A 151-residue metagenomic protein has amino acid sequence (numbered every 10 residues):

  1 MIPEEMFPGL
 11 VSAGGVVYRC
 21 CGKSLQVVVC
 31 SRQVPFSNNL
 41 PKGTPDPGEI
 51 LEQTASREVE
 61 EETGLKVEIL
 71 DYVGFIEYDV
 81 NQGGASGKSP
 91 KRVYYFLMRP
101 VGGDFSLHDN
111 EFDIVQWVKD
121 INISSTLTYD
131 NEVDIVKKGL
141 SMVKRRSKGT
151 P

Functional and structural regions predicted by a protein language model:
M1-G22: Acidic, metal-coordinating catalytic segment for phosphate/diphosphate chemistry, firing primarily on the Nudix
G14, Q26, I114: Conserved beta-strand and immediately adjacent loop positions that scaffold enzyme active sites
C20-Q26, G84-K88: Short, solvent-exposed loop/turn segments that connect beta-strands within catalytic domains and beta-strand-rich
V28-R32: Short, acidic/hydrophobic/Gly-rich beta-strand patch recurrent on exposed beta strands that often constitutes part
V34-F36, L107: A conserved beta-turn-beta hairpin within the catalytic core of GNAT-like acetyltransferases that forms part
N39-K42: A short gly/proline-enriched turn/hairpin at secondary-structure junctions
P45-D134: Unchanged
S125-P151: Charged phosphate-binding loop/patch that engages nucleotide di/tri-phosphates or the phosphate backbone of nucleic
